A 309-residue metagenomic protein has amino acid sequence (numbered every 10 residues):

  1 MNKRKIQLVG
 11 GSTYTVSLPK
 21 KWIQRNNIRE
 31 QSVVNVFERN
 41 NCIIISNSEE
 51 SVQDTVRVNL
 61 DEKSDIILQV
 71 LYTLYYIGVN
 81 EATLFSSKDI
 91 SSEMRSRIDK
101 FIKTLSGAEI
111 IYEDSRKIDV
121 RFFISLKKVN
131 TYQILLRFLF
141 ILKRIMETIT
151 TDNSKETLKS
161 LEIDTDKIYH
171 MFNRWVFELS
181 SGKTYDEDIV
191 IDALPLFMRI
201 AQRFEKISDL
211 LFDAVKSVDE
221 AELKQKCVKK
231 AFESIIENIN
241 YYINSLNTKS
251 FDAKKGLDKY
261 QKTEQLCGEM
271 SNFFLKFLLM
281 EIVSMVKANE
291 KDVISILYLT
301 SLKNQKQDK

Functional and structural regions predicted by a protein language model:
N2-I6, G11-T13, S17-V34, N41-K309: Cytosolic, long alpha-helical scaffolding segments
